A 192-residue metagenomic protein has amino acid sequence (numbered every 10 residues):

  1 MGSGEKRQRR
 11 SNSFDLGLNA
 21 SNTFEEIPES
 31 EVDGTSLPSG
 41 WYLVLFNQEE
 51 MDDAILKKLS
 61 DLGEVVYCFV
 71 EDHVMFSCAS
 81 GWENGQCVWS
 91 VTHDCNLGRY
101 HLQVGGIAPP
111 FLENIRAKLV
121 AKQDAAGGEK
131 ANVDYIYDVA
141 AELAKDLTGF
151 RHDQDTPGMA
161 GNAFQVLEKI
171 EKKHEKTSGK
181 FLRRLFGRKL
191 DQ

Functional and structural regions predicted by a protein language model:
R7-N96: Short, intrinsically disordered low-complexity segments
V88-Q192: Long, compositionally biased intrinsically disordered terminal regions
